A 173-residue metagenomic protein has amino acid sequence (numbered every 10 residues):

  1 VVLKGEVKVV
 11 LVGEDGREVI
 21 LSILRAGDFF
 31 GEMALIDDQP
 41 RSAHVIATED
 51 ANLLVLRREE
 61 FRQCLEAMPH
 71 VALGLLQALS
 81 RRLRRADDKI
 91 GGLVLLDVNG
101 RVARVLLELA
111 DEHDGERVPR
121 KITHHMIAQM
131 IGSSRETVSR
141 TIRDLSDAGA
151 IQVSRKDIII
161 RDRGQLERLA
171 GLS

Functional and structural regions predicted by a protein language model:
V1-V10, A26-G27: Glycine- and acidic-residue-biased ligand/ion/polar-headgroup-sensing regions
S22-R84: Cyclic-nucleotide recognition modules
T48, E66-R135: Polybasic "coupling" helices that flank or enter modular domains
H113, T123, D157-S173: Short, cationic-aromatic polyanion-contact patches
D144-L145: Basic amphipathic alpha-helical segments that dock to polyanions
G149: Glycine-centered, phosphate/nucleic-acid-interacting loop/turn motifs that mediate DNA/RNA or nucleotide
Q152-R155: Beta-hairpin "wing" of winged helix-turn-helix
